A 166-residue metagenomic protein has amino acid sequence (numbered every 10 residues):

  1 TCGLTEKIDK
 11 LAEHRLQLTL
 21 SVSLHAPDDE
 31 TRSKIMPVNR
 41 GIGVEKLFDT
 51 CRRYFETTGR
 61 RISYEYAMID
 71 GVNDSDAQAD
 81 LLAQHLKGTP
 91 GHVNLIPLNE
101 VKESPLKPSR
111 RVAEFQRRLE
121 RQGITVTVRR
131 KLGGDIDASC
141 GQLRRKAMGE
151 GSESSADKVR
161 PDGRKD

Functional and structural regions predicted by a protein language model:
T1-Q122: Conserved AdoMet/S-adenosylmethionine-binding subsite of the radical SAM
T1-T5, R130, D137: Low-complexity, intrinsically disordered regions enriched in charged/polar residues
S23-L24, R130-L132: Residues at the C-termini of beta-strands that transition into short coil/loop
G59, G88, R129, A156-R160: Generic secretory/membrane-interface signal
L95, V128-R130: A structural preference for short, hydrophobic beta-strand core positions in alpha/beta folds
N99-S104, K131-A138: Short proline/glycine- and acidic-rich turn/helix-capping motifs at secondary-structure junctions
T125: Conserved C-terminal helical docking segment of ANL/AMP-forming enzymes that engages the acyl-acceptor during
G133-D166: Radical SAM enzyme core and accessory elements
